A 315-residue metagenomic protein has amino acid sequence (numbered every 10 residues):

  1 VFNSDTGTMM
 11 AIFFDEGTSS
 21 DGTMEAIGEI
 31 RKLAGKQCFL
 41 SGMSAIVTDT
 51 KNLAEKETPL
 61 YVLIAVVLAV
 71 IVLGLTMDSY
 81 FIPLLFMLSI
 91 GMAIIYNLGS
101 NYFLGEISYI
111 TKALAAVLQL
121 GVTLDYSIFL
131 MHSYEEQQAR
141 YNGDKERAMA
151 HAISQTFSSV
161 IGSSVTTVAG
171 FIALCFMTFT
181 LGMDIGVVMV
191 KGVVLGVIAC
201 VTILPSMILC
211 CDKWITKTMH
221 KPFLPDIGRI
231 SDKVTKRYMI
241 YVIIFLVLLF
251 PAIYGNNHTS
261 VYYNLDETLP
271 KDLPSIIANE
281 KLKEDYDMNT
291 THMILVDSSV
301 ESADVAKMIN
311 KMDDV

Functional and structural regions predicted by a protein language model:
V1, K213-W214, N264, D297: Short, solvent-exposed coil/turn linker segments
V1-I12, D49-N52, S302-A303, K307-V315: Extracytoplasmic
T6-T8, K36, T290-H292: Envelope-exposed proteins and targeting segments
A11-D15, L295-D297: Short hydrophobic/aromatic beta-strand micro-patches that form the beta-sheet surface supporting nucleotide- or nucleic
G17, A26, V47-T48, D285 (+2 more regions): Acidic, polar-rich N-terminal leader regions of halophilic archaeal proteins
T18-Y263: Membrane-embedded transmembrane helical bundles of large multi-pass transporters/channels
R229-K233, R237-V315: Juxtamembrane segments of multi-pass membrane proteins
